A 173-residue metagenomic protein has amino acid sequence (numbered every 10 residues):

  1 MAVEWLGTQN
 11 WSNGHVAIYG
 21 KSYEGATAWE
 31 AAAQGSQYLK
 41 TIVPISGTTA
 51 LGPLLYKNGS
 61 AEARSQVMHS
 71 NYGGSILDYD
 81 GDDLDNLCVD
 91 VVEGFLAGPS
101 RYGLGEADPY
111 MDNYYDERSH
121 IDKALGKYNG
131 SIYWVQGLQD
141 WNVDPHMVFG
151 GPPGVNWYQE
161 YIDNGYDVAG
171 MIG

Functional and structural regions predicted by a protein language model:
M1-S22: Gly/Ser-rich "nucleophile elbow"/oxyanion-hole loop immediately N-terminal to the catalytic nucleophile in hydrolases
N13, Y38-K40, V168: Core-facing hydrophobic residues within beta-strands of well-ordered domains
Y19, V43-S46, V135, I172: Alpha/beta-hydrolase-fold catalytic nucleophile elbow
G20-E30, N142: Glycine-rich nucleophile elbow surrounding the catalytic serine of serine-hydrolase chemistry
E30-K127: Accessory cap/linker subdomain of secreted extracellular hydrolases
Y128, W134-Q136, D140: Short beta-strand/loop motif that positions the catalytic acidic residue of the alpha/beta-hydrolase fold
W141-N156: Conserved alpha/beta-hydrolase "acid-adjacent" motif
Y161-G173: Catalytic histidine neighborhood in serine/cysteine hydrolases with alpha/beta-hydrolase-type architecture
